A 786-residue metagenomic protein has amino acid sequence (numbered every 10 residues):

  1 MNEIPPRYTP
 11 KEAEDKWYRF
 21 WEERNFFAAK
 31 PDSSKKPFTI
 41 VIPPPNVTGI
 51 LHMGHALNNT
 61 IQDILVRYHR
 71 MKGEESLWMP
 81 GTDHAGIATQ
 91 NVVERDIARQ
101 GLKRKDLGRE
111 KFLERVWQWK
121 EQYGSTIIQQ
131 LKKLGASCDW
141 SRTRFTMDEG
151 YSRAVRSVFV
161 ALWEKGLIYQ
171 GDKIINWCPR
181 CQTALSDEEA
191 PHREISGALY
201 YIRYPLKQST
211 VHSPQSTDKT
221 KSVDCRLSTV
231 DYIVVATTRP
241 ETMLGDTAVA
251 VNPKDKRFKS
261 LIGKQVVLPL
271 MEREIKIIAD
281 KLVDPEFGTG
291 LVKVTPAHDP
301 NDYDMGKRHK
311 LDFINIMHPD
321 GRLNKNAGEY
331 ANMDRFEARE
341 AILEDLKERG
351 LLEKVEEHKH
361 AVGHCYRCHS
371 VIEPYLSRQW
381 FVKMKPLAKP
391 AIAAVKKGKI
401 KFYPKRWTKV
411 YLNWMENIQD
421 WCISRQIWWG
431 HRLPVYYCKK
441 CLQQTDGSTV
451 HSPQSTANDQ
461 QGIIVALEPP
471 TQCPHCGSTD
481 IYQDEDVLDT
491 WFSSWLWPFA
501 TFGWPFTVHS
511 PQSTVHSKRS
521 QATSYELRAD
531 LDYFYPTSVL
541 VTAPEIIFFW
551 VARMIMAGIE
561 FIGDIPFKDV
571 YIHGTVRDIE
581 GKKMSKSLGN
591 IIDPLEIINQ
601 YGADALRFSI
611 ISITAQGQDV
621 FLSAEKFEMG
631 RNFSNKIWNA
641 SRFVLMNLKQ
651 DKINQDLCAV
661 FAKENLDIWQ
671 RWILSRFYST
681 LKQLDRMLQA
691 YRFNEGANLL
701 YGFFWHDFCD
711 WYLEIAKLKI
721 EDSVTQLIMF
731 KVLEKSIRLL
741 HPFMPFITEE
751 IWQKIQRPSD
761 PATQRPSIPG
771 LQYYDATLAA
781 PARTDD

Functional and structural regions predicted by a protein language model:
M1-M53, S76, Y366, K405 (+1 more regions): Non-catalytic terminal extensions that flank enzyme cores
R7, K16, F20-R24, E94-Q208 (+11 more regions): Residue patterns forming the tRNA-binding/recognition surfaces of aminoacyl-tRNA synthetases and related DALR
D32-P43, G54-L57, I61, G81 (+14 more regions): Secondary-structure capping and boundary motifs in well-ordered enzyme cores
D32-V93, T146, V155, A236-T237 (+5 more regions): N-terminal catalytic cores of NTP/NDP-binding nucleotidyl/phosphoryl-transfer enzymes
D83, P179, S186-P191, T471 (+6 more regions): Acidic, turn-prone loop/beta-hairpin segments
L206, I233-V294, H298-D304: Protease-associated
Q208-D231, Q443, T449-Q460, T507-E526 (+1 more regions): Arg/Gly-rich low-complexity intrinsically disordered repeat tracts
K281, L311-G321, I427-W429, V435-K440 (+3 more regions): Alpha-helical recognition segments enriched in aromatics with Gly/Pro capping that present substrate-recognition
